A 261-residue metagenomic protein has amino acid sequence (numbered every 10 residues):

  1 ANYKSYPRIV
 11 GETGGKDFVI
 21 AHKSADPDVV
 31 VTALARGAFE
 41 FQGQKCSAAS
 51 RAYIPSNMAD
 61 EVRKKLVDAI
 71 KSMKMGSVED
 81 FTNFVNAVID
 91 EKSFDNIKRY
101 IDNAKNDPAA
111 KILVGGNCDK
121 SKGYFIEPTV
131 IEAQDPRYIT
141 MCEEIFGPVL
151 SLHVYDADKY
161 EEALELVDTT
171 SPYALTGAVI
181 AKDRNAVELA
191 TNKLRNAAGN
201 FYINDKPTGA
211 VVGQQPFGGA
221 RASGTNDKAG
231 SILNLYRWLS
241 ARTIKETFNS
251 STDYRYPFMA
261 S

Functional and structural regions predicted by a protein language model:
A1-P136, A157-E161, E165-T169, K193 (+3 more regions): ALDH superfamily catalytic-core signature
N117-T129, Y160-F248: C-terminal core of ALDH-fold dehydrogenases
M141: Short, solvent-exposed loop/beta-turn-alpha elements that line the ligand-binding surface or hinge of extracytoplasmic
E144-I145, P216: Short, surface-exposed loop/turn microsegments at beta-strand edges and helix-strand junctions
P148: Glycine-rich nucleotide-phosphate-binding loops and adjacent flexible coil segments
S151-H153: Active-site donor-binding acidic/aromatic loop of nucleotide-activated sugar and phosphosugar transferases involved
